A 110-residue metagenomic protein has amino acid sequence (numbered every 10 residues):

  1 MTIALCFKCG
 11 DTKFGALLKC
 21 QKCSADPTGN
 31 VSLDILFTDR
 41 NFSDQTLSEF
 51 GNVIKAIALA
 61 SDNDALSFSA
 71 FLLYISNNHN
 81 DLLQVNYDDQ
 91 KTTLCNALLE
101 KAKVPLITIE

Functional and structural regions predicted by a protein language model:
I3, L17: Residues immediately within or flanking Cys/His clusters that coordinate Zn2+ in small zinc-binding modules
C6-C9, C20-C23: Short cysteine-rich clusters marking metal-coordination/redox-active sites
S24-D34: Short Cys/His-rich micro-motifs in 6-15 aa windows
S32-V53: Charged, amphipathic alpha-helical stretches
F50-E110: Long, contiguous alpha-helical scaffold regions
